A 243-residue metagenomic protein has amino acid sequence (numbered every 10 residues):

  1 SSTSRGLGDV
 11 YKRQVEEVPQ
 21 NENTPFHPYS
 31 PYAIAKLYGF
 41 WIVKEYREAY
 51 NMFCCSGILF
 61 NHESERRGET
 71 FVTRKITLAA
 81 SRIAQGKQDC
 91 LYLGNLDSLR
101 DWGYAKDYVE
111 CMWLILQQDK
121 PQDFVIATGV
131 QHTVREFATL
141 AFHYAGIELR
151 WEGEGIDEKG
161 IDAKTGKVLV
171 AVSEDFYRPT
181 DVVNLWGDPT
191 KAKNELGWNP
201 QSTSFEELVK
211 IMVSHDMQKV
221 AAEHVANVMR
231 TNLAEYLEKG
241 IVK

Functional and structural regions predicted by a protein language model:
S1-Y11: Single conserved hydrophobic/aromatic residue that forms the stacking wall/gate of nucleotide- or nucleobase-binding
S4, A33, W186: Glycine-rich phosphate-binding loop at the start of an alpha helix
R5, C55-I58, I126: Short glycine/serine/threonine-enriched helix-capping/active-site loop that flanks the nucleotide-sugar donor pocket
K12-R13, H27-P31, C55-K75, N95 (+1 more regions): Flexible, glycine-rich beta-alpha linker
Q14-S56, S64: Catalytic helix-loop patch of NAD(P)-dependent Rossmann-fold dehydrogenases
R67-K243: C-terminal substrate-binding subdomain of Rossmann-fold SDR/epimerase-dehydratase oxidoreductases
